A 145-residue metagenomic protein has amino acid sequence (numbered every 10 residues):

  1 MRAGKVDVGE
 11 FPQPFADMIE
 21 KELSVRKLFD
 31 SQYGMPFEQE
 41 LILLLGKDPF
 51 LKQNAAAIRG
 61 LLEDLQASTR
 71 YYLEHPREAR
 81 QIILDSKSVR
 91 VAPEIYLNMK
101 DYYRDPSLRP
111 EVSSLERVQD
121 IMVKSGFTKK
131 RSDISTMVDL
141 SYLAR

Functional and structural regions predicted by a protein language model:
R2-D85: Pocket-lining segment of extracytoplasmic ligand-binding domains
A3-D7, V91-E94, T128-S135: A local structural motif
P12, S31, E94-L97, D133-I134: Short loop/turn and capping residues at structural boundaries
I19, P36-E38, D101-Y102, V138-Y142: Short secondary-structure boundary/hinge segments and terminal tails
S24, E40, G46-K47, N98-M99 (+1 more regions): Glycine-rich, flexible loop/turn motifs
D30, H75, E111, D133 (+1 more regions): Poly-acidic low-complexity segments
Q53-T128: Secondary-structure end/capping motifs
V123-R145: Conserved C-terminal helix/tail region of periplasmic/extracytoplasmic solute-binding proteins
